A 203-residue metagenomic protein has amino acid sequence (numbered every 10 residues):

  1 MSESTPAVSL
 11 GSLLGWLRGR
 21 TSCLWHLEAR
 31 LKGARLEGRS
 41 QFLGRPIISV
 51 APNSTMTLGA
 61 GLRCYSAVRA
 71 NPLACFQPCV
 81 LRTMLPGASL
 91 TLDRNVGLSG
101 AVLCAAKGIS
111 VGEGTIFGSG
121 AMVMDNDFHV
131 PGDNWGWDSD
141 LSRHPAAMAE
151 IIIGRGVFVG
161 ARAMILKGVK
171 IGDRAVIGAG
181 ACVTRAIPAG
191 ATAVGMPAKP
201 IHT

Functional and structural regions predicted by a protein language model:
M1-M124, F128-V130, A146-A147, G154-G156 (+4 more regions): Domain-scale signature associated with acetyltransferase and cell-envelope carbohydrate enzymes
L31, C182-V183: Structural motif
S119, A179-G180: Active-site-proximal glycine-rich helix-loop-beta segment
D133-R143: Short glycine/proline- and charge-enriched loop/turn segments that cap or connect secondary-structure elements
V169, A181, I187, M196: Short beta-to-alpha loop/turn elements within the nucleotide-binding domains of ABC transporters
V176, T192-V194: Short-chain dehydrogenase/reductase
